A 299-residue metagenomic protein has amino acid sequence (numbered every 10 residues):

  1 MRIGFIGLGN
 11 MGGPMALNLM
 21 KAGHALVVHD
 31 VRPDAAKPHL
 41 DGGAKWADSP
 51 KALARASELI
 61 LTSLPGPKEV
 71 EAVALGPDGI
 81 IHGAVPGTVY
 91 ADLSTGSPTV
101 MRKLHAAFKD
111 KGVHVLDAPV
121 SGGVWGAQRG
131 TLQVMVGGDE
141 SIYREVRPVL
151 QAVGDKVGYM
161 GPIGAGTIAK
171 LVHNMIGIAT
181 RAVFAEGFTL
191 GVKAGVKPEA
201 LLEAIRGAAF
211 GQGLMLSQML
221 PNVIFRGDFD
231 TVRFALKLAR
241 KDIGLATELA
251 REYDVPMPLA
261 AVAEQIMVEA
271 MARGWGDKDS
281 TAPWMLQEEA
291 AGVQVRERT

Functional and structural regions predicted by a protein language model:
M1-S63, T88, L93-S94, V124 (+2 more regions): NAD(P)+-binding Rossmann beta1-loop-alpha1 motif at the extreme N-terminus of oxidoreductases
L8, Y90, T95-N174: Rossmann-fold dinucleotide-binding core
M15-A16, L104, V149, L190: Hydrophobic residues within alpha-helices that form the first helical element adjacent to the glycine-rich loop
L26, W46, H114-L116, V157 (+2 more regions): Hydrophobic beta-strand scaffold residues
P50-V115: Rossmann-fold NAD(P) dinucleotide-binding segment
A165-A291: Helical "substrate-binding/catalytic lid" subdomain of Rossmann-like NAD(P)-dependent dehydrogenases/reductases
